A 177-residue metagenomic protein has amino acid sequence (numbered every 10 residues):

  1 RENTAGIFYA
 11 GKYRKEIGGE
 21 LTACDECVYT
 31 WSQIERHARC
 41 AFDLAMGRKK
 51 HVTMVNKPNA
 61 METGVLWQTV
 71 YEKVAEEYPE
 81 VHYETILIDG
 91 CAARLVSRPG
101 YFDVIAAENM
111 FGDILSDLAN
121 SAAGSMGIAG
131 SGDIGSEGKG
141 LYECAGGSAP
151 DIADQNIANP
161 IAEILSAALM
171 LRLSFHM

Functional and structural regions predicted by a protein language model:
R1, M54, Y83-L87, A107-E108 (+1 more regions): General beta-strand structural signal in soluble alpha/beta enzymes
R1, R39-F42, Q68-E72, A93 (+2 more regions): Predominant activation on well-ordered alpha-helical scaffold segments within soluble catalytic domains
R1-C24, M110: N-terminal glycine-rich phosphate/adenylate-binding segment common to multiple enzyme folds
N3-G6, N56-A60, D89-C91, M110: Glycine-rich beta-alpha junction loops
A5, Y13-G19, R39-K50, S148 (+1 more regions): Non-catalytic beta/alpha edge segments that cap or flank active sites
Y9-R14, G64-Q68, L95-R98, D117-N120: Short acidic, glycine/serine/threonine-rich loops at helix termini
G19-D89: Glycine-rich phosphate/diphosphate-binding loop of Rossmann-like nucleotide-binding domains
L95-M177: Glycine-rich phosphate/nucleotide-binding loop
